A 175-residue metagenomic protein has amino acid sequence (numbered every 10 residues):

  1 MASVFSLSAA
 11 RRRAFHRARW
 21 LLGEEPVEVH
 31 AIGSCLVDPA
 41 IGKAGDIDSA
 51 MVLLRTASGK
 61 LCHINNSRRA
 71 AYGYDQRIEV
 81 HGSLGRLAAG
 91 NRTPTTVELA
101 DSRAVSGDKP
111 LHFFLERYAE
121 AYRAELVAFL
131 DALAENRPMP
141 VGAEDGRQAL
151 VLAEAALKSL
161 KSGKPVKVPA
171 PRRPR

Functional and structural regions predicted by a protein language model:
M1-L61, S67-Y72, E144-R147: Rossmann-like dinucleotide-binding domain that binds NAD(P)(H)
S3-S6, F113-E116, E135-M139: Active-site rim elements
A14-F15, R123-V127, A153: A general structural signal for well-ordered alpha-helical segments in protein cores
L21-E25, S83-G90, S159: Phosphate/oxyanion-binding loops and surfaces in catalytic or ligand/nucleic-acid-binding neighborhoods
E25, E79, E125, E154: Acidic-residue sensor for enzyme active/binding pockets
E28, F113, K167: Conserved beta-strand positions that form and line the central face of beta-propeller blades
C35-D46, T56-A124: NAD(P)-dinucleotide binding in Rossmann-like oxidoreductases
A57, A128-R175: C-terminal helix-rich "cap/oligomerization" subdomain common to oxidoreductases
